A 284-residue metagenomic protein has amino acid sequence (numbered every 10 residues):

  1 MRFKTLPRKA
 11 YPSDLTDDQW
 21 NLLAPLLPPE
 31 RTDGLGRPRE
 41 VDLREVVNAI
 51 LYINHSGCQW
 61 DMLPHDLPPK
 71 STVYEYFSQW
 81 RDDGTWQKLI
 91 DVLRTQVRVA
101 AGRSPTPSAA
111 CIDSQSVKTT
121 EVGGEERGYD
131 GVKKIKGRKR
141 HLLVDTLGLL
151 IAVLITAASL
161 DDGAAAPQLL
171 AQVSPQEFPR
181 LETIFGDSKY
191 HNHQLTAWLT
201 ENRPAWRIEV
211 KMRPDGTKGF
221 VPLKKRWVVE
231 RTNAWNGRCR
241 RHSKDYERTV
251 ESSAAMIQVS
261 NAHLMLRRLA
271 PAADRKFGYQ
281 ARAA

Functional and structural regions predicted by a protein language model:
M1-A284: Short alpha-helical elements
